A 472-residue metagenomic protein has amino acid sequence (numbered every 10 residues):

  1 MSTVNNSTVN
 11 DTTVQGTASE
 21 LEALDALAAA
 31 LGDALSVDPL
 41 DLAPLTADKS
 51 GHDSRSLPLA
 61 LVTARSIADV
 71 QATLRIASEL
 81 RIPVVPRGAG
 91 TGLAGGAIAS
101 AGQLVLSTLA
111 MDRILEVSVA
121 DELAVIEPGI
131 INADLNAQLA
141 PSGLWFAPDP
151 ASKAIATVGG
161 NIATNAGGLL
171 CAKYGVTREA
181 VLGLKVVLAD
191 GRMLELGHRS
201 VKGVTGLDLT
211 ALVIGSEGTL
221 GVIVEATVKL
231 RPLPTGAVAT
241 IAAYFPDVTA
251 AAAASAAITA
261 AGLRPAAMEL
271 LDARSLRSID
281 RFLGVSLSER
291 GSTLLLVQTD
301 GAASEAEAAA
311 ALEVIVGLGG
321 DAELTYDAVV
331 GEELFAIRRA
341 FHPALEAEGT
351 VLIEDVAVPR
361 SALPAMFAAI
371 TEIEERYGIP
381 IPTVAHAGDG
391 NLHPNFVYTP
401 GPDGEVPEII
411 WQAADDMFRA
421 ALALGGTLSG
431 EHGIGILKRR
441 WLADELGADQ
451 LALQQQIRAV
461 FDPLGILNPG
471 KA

Functional and structural regions predicted by a protein language model:
M1-A472: Noncatalytic alpha-helical scaffold of FAD-dependent oxidoreductases
